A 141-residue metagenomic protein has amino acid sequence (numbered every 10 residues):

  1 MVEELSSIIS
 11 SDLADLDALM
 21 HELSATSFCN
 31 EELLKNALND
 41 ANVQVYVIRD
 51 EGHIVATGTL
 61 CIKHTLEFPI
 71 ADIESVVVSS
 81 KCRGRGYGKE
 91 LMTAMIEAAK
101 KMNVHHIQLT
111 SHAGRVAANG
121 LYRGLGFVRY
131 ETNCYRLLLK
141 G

Functional and structural regions predicted by a protein language model:
M1-C29: Short amphipathic alpha-helix that is part of the acyltransferase structural core
A25-V47: Active-site rim helix/loop that mediates acceptor-substrate recognition in acyltransferases
V47, H53-I62, D72, V77: Conserved beta-strand in the GNAT
K63-I73, R83, Y130-E131: A conserved beta-turn-beta hairpin within the catalytic core of GNAT-like acetyltransferases that forms part
S79-K81, R85, A113-G114: Active-site acidic-Proline motif in GNAT/NAT acetyltransferases
C82, G86-A94: Conserved acetyl-CoA pyrophosphate-binding loop and the N-cap/start of the following alpha-helix in GNAT-like
K89, H105, A113-E131, R136-L137: Conserved active-site alpha-helix within GNAT-family acetyltransferase domains
M92, A99-S111: Conserved GNAT acetyl-CoA-binding A-motif
